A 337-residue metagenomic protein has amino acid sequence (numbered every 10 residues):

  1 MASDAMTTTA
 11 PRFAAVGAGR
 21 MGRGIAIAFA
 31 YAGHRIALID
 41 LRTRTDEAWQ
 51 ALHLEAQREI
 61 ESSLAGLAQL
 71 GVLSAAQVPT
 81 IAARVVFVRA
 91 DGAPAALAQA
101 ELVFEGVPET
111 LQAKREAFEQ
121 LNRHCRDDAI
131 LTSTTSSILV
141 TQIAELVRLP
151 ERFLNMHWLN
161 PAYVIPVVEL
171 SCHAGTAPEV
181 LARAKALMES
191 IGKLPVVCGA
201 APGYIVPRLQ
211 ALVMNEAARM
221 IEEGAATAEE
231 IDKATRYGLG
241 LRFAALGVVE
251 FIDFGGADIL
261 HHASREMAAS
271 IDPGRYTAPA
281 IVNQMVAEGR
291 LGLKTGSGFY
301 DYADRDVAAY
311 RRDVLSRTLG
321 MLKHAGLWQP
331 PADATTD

Functional and structural regions predicted by a protein language model:
A2-S63, L70, H124: NAD(P)+-binding Rossmann beta1-loop-alpha1 motif at the extreme N-terminus of oxidoreductases
A2-T7, K193-A200, E223, A228-D337: NAD(P)-dependent Rossmann-like dehydrogenase/reductase catalytic/cofactor-binding core
I39-T45, A162-L170, A244: Acidic/polar active-site rim loop that often engages polyanionic ligands
L41, S63, P166-V167, V213-A217 (+1 more regions): A general alpha-helix detector
L41-E55, E61-L131, I138: Rossmann-like NAD(P)-binding element
L131-A200, Y204-R208: Rossmann-fold dinucleotide-binding core
